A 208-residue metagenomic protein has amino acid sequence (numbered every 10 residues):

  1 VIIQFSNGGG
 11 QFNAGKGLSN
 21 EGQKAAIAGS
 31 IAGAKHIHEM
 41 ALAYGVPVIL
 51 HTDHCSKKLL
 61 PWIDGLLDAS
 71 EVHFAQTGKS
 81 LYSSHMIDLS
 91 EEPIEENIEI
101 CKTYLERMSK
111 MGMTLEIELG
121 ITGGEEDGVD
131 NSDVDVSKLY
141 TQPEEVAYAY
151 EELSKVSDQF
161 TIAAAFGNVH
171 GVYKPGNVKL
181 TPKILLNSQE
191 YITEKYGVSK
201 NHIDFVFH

Functional and structural regions predicted by a protein language model:
V1, N7-G45, S56-D204: Alpha/beta enzyme core
H208: ADP-ribose/adenylate-binding Rossmann-like module
